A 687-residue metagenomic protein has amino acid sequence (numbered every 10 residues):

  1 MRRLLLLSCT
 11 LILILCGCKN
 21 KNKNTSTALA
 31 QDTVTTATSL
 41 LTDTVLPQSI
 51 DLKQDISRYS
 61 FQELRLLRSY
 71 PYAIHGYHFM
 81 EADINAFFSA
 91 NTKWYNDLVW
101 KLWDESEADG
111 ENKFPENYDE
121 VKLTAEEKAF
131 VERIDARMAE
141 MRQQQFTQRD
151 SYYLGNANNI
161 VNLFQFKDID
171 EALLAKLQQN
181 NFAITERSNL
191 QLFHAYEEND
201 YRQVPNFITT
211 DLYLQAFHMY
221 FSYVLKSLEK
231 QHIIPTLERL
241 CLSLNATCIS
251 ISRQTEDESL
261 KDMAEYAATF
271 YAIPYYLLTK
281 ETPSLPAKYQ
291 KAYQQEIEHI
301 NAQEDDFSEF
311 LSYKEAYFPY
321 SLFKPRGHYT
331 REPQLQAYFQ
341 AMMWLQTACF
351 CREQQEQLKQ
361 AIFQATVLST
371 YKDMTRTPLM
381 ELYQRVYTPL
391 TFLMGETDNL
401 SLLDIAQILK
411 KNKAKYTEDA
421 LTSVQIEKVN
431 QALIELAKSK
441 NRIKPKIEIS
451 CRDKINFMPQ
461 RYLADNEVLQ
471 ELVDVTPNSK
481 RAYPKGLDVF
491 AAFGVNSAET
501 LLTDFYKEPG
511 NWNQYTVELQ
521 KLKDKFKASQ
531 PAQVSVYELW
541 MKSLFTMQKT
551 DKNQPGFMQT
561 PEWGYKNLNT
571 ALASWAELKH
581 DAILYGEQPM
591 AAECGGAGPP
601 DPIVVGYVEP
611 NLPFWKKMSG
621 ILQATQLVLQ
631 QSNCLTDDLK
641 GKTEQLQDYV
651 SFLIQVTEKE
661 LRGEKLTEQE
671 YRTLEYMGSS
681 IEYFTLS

Functional and structural regions predicted by a protein language model:
R2-S8: Sec-dependent signal peptide recognition, specifically the positively charged N-region followed immediately by
I14-G17: C-terminal motif of bacterial Sec signal peptides marking the signal peptidase cleavage site
K19-K21: Bacterial signal peptide processing site
T25-L41: Post-signal peptide N-terminal segment of mature Sec-exported envelope proteins
L52-K53, S57-N85, A90: Short N-proximal segments of mature Sec-exported proteins
F79, A86-F146: Compact alpha-helical subdomains of small soluble proteins
F146-S687: Long, non-catalytic protein-protein interaction scaffolds
